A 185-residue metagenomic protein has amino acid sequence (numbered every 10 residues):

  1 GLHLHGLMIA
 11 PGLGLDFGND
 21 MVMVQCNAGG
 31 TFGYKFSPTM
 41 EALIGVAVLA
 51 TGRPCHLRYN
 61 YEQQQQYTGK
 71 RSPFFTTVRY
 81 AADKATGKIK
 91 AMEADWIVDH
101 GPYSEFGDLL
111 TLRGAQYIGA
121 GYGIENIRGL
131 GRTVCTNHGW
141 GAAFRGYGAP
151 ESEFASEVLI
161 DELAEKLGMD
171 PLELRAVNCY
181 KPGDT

Functional and structural regions predicted by a protein language model:
G1-T185: Structural alpha/beta core scaffold segments of enzyme domains
